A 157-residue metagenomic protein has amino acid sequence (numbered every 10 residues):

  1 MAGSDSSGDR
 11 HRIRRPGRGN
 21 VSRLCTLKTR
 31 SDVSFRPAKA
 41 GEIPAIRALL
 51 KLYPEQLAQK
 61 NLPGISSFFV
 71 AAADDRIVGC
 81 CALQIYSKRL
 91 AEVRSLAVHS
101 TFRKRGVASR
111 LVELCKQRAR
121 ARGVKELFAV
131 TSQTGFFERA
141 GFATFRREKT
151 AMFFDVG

Functional and structural regions predicted by a protein language model:
D5, D9-H11: Intrinsic-disorder-associated, low-complexity terminal segments enriched in Asp/Asn/His/Tyr and depleted of Lys/Arg
S22-Q59: Short amphipathic alpha-helix that is part of the acyltransferase structural core
K60-G64: Short loop/turn motifs at secondary-structure junctions and domain boundaries
V70, R76-Q84, R89-A97: Conserved beta-strand in the GNAT
A72-D74, F154-V156: Active-site beta-strand termini and strand-to-loop segments that position acidic
K104-Q117: Conserved acetyl-CoA-binding loop-helix of GNAT-fold acetyltransferases
A121, K125, T131-F154: Conserved active-site alpha-helix within GNAT-family acetyltransferase domains
